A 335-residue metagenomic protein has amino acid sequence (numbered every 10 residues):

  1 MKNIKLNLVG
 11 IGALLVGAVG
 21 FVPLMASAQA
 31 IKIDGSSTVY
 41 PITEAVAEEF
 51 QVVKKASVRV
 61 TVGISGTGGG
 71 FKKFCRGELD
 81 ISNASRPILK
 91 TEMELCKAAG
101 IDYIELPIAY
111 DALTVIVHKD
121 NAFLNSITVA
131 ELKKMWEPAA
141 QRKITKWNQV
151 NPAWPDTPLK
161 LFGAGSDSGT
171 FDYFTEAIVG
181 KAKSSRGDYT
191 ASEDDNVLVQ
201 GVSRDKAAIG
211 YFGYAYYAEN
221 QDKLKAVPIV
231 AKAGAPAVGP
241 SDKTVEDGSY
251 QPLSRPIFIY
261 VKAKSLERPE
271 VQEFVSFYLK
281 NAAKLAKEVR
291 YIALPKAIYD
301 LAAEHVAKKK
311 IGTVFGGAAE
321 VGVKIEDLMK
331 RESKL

Functional and structural regions predicted by a protein language model:
M1-N7: N-terminal secretory signal peptides that target proteins for export/translocation
V9-P23: Bacterial N-terminal signal peptides
A28-L335: Flexible loop/hinge segments at secondary-structure junctions
